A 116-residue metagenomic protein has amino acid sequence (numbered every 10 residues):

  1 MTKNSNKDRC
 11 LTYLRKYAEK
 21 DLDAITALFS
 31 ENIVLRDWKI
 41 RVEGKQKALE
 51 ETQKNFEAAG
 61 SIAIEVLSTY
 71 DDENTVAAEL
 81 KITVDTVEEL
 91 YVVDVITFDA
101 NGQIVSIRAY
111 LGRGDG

Functional and structural regions predicted by a protein language model:
M1-A27: Short, low-complexity N-terminal intrinsically disordered segments enriched in polar/charged residues
T2, R36, L49-G116: A beta-strand edge to alpha-helix "cap/lid" segment located at domain peripheries
K7, T26, K45, L49-T52: Short, well-structured alpha-helical segments
V34-E43: A short gly/proline-enriched turn/hairpin at secondary-structure junctions
